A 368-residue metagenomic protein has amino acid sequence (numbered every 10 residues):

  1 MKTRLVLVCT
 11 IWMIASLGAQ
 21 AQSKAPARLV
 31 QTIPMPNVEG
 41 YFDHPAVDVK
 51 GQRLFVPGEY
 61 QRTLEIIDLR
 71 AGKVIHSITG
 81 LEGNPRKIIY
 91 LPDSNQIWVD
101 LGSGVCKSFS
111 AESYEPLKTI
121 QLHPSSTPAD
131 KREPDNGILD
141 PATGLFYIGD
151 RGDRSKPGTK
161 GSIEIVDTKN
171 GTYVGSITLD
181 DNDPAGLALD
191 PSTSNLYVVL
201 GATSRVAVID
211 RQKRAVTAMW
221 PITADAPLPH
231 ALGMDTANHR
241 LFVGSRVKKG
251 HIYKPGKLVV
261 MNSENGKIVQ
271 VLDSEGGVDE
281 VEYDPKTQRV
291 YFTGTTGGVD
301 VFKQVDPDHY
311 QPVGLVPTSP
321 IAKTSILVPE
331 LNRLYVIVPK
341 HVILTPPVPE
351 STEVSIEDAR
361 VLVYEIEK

Functional and structural regions predicted by a protein language model:
M1-L7: Bacterial N-terminal signal peptides that target proteins for export
W12, L17-K368: Predominantly soluble domains enriched in secretory-pathway, periplasmic, or organellar proteins
